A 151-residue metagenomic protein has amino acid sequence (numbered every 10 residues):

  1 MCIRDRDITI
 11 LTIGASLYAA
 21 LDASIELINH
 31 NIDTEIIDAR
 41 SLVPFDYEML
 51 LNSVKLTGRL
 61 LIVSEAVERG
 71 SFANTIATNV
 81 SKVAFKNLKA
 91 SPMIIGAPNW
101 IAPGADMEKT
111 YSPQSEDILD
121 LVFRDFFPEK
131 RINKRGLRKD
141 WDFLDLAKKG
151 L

Functional and structural regions predicted by a protein language model:
R4-L151: Thiamine diphosphate
